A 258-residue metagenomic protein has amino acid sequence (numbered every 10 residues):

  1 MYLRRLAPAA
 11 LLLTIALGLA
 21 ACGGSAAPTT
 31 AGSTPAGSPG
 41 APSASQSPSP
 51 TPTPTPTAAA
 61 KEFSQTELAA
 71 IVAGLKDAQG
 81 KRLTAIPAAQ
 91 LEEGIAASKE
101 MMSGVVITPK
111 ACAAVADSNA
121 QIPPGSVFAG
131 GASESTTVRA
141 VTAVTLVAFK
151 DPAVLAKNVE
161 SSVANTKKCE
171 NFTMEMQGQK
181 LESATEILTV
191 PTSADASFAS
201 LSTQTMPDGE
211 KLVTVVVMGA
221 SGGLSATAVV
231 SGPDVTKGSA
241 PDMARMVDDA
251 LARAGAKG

Functional and structural regions predicted by a protein language model:
M1-A20: Sec-dependent bacterial lipoprotein signal peptides
A20-A70, E100, K110-C112, G258: N-terminal low-complexity, Pro/Thr-rich disordered segments that flank secretion/membrane-targeting signals
S45-K61, G74-I95: Post-signal-peptide N-terminal segment of Sec-exported extracytoplasmic proteins
A69, L83-M206, E210-L212: A small/polar (G/S/T-enriched), proline-flanked helix-loop surface module common in exported/cell-envelope proteins
K76, T192-D195, G219-S225: Short, solvent-exposed coil/turn segments at beta-strand boundaries
A78, S161-C169, A250-R253, K257: Structured segments of extracytoplasmic/periplasmic soluble domains in secreted or envelope-associated proteins
T142-T145, T214-V216, G223-G232: Short, well-ordered beta-strand elements
S231-G258: Surface-exposed amphipathic alpha-helical segments
